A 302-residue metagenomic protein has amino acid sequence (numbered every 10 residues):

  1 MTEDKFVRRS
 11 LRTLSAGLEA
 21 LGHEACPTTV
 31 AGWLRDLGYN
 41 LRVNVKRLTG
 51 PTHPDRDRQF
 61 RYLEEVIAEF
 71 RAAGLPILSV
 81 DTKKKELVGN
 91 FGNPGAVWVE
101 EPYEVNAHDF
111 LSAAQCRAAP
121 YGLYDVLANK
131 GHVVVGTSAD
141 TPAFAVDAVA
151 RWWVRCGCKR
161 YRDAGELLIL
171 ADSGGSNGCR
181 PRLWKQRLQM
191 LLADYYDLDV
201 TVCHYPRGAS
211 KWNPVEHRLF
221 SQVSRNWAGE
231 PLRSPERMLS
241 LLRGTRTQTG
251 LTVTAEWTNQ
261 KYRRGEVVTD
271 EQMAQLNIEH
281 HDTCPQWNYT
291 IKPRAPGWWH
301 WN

Functional and structural regions predicted by a protein language model:
M1-A25: A short, amphipathic alpha-helix used for macromolecular contacts
R8-R9, S79, E166-S173, V202-R207 (+1 more regions): Extended hydrophobic secondary-structure segments that form protein cores and membrane-embedded regions
T13, T28-E104: Charge-mixed, compositionally biased segments that are often intrinsically disordered regulatory tracts
E104-L170, G174-G175: Electropositive, glycine- and tryptophan-enriched low-complexity nucleic-acid-binding patches
A171-W184, P206-W212: Acidic, metal-coordinating catalytic cores used for nucleic-acid/nucleotide bond scission and strand-transfer chemistry
W184-V202: Two-metal-ion acidic nuclease core segments, chiefly of the RNase H-like superfamily
V202-S224: RNase H-like two-metal-ion nuclease catalytic core shared by retroviral integrases and related mobile-element nucleases
G229-N302: C-terminal accessory extensions appended to soluble enzyme cores
